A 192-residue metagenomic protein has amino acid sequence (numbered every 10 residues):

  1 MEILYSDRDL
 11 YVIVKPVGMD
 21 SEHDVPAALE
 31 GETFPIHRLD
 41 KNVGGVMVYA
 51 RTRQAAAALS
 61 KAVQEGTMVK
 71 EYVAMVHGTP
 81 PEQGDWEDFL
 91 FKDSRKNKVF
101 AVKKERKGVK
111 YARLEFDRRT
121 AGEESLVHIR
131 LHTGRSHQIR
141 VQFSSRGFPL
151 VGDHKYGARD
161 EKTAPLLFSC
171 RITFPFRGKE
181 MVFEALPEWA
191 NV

Functional and structural regions predicted by a protein language model:
M1, Y5-L10, P16-E22, S136-V192: Pseudouridine synthases involved in rRNA/tRNA modification
D9, V43-G44, M68-Y72, E82-D88 (+5 more regions): A generic structural signal for short beta-strands and their flanking turns/coil linkers
V14-K15, V48, A74, F116 (+2 more regions): Residue-level signal for inorganic ion chemistry
P16-V17, A50-R53, G78: A short beta-strand-to-loop transition that corresponds to the Sensor-1 phosphate-sensing loop of AAA+ P-loop ATPases
M19-A27, A58, V76-S125: Glycine- and acidic-residue-rich catalytic/RNA-contacting loop of pseudouridine synthases
E32-E65: Glycine/acidic-rich beta-strand-loop module
K61-A62, F89, Q142: Residue-level signal for well-ordered alpha-helical positions
V127-R130: Short histidine-centered loop motifs in beta-beta connectors
